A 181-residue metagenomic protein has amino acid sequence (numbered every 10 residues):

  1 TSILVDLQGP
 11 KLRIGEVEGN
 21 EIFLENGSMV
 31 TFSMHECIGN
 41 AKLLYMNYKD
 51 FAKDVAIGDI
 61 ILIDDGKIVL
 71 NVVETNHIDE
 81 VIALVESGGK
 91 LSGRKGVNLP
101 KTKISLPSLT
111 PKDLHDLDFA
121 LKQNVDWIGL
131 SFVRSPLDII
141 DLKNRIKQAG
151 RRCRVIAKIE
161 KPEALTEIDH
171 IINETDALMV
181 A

Functional and structural regions predicted by a protein language model:
T1-V180: Non-catalytic helical/linker scaffolds that mediate oligomerization, partner binding, and domain coupling around large
